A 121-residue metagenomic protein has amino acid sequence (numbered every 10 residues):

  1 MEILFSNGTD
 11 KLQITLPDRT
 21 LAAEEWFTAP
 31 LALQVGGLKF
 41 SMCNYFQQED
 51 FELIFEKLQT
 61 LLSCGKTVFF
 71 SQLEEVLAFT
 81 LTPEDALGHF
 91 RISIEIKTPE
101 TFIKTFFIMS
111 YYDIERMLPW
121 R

Functional and structural regions predicted by a protein language model:
M1-S41: N-terminal domain-start interaction segment
I3-F5, L33, N44, F69-S71 (+1 more regions): Short, exposed beta-strand/loop patches in secreted or surface proteins that constitute
T15-E25, L58-Q59, F79-A86: Short linear motifs in intrinsically disordered
T15-T20, I54-F55, M117-R121: A short, terminal or domain-edge coil/loop segment
D18-T20, Y45-F51, M109-D113: A short, sequence-level motif marking secondary-structure junctions
P30-G65: Short, well-structured hydrophobic secondary-structure segments
L62-F102: Amphipathic protein-protein interaction modules
I94-R121: Mixed-charge, glycine-accented linear interaction segment located at domain edges/termini
